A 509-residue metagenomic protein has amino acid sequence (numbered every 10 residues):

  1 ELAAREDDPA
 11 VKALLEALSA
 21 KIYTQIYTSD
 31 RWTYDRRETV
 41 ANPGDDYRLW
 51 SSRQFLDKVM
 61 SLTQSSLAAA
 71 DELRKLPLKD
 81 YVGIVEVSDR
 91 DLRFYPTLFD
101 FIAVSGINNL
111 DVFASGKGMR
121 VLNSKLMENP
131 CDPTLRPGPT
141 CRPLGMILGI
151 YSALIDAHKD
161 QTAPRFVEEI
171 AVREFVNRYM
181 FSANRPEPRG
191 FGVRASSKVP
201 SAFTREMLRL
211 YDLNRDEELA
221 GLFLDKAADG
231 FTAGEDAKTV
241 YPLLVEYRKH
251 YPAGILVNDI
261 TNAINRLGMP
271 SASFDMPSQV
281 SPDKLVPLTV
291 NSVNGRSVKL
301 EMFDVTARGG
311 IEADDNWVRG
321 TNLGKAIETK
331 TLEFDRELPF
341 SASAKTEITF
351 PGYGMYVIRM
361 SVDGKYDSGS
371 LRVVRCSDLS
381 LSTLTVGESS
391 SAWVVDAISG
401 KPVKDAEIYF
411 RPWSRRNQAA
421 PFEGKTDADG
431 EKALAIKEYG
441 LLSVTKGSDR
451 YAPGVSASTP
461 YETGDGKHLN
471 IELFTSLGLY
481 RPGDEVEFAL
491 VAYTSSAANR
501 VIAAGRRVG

Functional and structural regions predicted by a protein language model:
E1-G509: N-terminal, cleavable Sec-dependent signal peptides of secreted/periplasmic/extracellular proteins
